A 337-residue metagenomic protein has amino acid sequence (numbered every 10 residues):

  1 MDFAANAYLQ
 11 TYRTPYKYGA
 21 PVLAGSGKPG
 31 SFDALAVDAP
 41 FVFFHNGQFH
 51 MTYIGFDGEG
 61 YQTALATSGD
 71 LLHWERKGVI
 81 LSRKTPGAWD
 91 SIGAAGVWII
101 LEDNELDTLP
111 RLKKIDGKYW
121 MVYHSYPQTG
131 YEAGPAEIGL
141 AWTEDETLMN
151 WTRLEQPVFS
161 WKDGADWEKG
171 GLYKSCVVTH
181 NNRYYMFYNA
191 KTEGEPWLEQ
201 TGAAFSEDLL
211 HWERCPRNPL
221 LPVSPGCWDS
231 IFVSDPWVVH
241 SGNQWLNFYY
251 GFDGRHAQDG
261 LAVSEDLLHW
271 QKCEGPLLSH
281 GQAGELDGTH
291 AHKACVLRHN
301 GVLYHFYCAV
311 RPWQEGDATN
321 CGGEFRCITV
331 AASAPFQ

Functional and structural regions predicted by a protein language model:
M1-F44, L72-L112, T147-T179, L210-H240 (+2 more regions): Surface loop/turn signatures of beta-propeller and other carbohydrate-active proteins
D33, N46, D57-G58, D70 (+5 more regions): Acidic/polar residues in short coil/turn loops that connect beta-strands within repeat-based beta-sheet scaffolds
L35, I92, A133-A136, G170 (+5 more regions): Membrane-spanning beta-strands of outer-membrane beta-barrel proteins
D38-G58, I80, G96-A133, E137-A141 (+5 more regions): Hydrophobic core segments of beta-strands in well-ordered, beta-rich domains
D57-E59, A88-D90, T129-E132, D166-E168 (+4 more regions): Short glycine/serine/proline-enriched coil/turn segments at secondary-structure junctions
A64-L71, A136-E146, Q200-L209, G260-L267 (+1 more regions): Beta-propeller blade signature
Q258-D259, K272: Short conserved catalytic/interaction loops centered on acidic-Pro-aromatic/His motifs
E285, G316-C321: Short proline/glycine-enriched turn/loop segments at secondary-structure junctions
